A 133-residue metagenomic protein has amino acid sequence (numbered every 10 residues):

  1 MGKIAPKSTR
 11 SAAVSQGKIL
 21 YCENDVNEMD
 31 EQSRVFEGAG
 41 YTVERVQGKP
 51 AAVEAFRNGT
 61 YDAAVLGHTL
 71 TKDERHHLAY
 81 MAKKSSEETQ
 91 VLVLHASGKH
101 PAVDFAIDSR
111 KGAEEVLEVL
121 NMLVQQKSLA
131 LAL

Functional and structural regions predicted by a protein language model:
M1-N24, H100, K111-L133: Non-catalytic signal-transmission and effector/linker regions of two-component phosphorelay proteins
S15-V26, Q32-F36, A64: Conserved acidic segment of CheY-like receiver
G38-A39, S85: Conserved dinucleotide-binding and phosphotransfer motif residues
R45-A63: Acidic, metal-coordinating helix/loop segments flanking the phosphotransfer/catalytic sites of two-component signaling
G48-A52, E74, E115: Short acidic active-site motifs
Y61, T69, P101-S109: Conserved N-terminal glycine/acidic-rich loop preference
D62-S86: Conserved phosphotransfer microenvironments
A79-A82, E88-K99, I107: A short, hydrophobic beta-strand element within the central beta-sheet of small alpha/beta folds
